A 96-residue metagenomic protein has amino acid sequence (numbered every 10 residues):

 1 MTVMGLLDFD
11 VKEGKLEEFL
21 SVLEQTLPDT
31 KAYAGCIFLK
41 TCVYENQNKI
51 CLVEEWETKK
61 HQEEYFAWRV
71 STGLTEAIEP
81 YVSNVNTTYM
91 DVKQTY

Functional and structural regions predicted by a protein language model:
M1, K40-C51, T75-Y96: Glycine-rich beta-strand-turn "strand-cap" elements at beta-sheet edges
M1-V3, Y33-A34: Short, flexible segments with low predicted structural confidence
V3-D10, L39-F66: Short, well-ordered beta-strand segments in beta-rich or mixed alpha/beta enzyme and ligand-binding folds
D10-F19: Short, surface-exposed ligand-recognition loops at beta-strand->loop->(often short) alpha-helix junctions that present
E18-S21, E64: Short, solvent-exposed alpha-helical surface patches in well-structured domains
L23, L27: Short amphipathic alpha-helical/adjacent loop interface patches that line ligand and macromolecule-binding sites
D29-I37, E55-T88: An amphipathic, aromatic/His-enriched active-site/gating alpha helix that lines ligand/cofactor pockets
